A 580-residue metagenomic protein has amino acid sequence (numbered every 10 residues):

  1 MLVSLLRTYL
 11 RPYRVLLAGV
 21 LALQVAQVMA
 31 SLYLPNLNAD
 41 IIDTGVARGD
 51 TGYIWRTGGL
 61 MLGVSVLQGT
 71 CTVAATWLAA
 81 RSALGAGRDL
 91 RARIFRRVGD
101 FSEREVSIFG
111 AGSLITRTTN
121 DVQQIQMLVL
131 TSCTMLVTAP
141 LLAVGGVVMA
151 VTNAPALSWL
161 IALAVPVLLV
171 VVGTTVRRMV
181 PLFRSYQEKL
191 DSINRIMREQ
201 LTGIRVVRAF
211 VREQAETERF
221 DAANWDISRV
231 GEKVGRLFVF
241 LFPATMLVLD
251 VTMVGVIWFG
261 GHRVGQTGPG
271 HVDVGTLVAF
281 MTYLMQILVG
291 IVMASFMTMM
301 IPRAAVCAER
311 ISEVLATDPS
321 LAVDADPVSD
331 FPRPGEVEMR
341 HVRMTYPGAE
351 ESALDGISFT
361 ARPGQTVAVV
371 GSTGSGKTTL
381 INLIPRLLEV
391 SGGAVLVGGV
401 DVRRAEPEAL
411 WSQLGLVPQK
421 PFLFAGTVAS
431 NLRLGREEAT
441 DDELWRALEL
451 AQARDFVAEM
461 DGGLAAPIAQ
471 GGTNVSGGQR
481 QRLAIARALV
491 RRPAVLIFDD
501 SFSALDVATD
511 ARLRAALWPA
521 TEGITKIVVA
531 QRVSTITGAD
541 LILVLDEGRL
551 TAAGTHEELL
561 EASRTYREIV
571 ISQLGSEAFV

Functional and structural regions predicted by a protein language model:
M1-L34, V46-L62, L67, A75-A79 (+12 more regions): Membrane-integrated ABC transporters
P12, L16-M29, M61, T131-Y186 (+1 more regions): Transmembrane helices of ABC transporter permease
P12-V15, D100-R104, N120-V129, C133 (+11 more regions): An intracellular "coupling" helix at the cytosolic face of ABC transporter transmembrane type-1 domains
Q27, S31-P35, G63, Q68-A83 (+9 more regions): Alpha-helical transmembrane segments
R48-G49, A80, L84, A92-T116 (+7 more regions): Short intracellular "coupling" helices and adjacent cytoplasmic loop segments at the cytosolic face of multi-pass
G49-D50, G145, M149-P166, V172 (+2 more regions): Helix-loop-helix
D330-V580: ABC-type nucleotide-binding domain
